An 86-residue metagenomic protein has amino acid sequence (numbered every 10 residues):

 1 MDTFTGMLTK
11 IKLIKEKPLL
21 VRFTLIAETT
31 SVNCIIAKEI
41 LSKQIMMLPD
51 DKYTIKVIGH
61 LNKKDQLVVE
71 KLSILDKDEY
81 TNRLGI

Functional and structural regions predicted by a protein language model:
M1, M46, T81-G85: Short boundary/loop segments of OB/S1/cold-shock single-stranded nucleic-acid-binding domains
M1-K17: Structural detector for short beta-strands of small beta-barrel domains
F4-G6, V21-F23, I55-V57, E70: Hydrophobic residues positioned within well-ordered beta-strands of beta-sheet architectures
K12-K15, G59-K63: Short, low-complexity Ser/Thr-rich regulatory SLiMs
K17-K38: OB-fold (S1/OB) nucleic-acid-binding surfaces
I36-S42, S73-D76: A short, sequence-level motif marking secondary-structure junctions
I40-K56: Short nucleic-acid-contacting surface segments enriched for D/E, G, S/T with interspersed K/R
H60-I86: OB-fold/S1-family single-stranded nucleic acid-binding modules
